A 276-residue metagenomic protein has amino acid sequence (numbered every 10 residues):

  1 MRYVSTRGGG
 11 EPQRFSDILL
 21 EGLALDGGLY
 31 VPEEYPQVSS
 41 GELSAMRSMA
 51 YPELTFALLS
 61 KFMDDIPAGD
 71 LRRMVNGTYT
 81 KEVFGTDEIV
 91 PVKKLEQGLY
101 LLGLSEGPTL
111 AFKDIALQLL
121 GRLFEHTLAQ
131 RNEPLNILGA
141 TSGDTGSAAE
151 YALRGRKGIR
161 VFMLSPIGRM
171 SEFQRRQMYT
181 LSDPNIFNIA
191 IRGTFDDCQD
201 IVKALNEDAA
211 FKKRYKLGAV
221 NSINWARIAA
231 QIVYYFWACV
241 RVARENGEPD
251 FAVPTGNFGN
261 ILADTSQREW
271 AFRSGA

Functional and structural regions predicted by a protein language model:
M1-A276: PLP-dependent amino-acid enzyme catalytic core
